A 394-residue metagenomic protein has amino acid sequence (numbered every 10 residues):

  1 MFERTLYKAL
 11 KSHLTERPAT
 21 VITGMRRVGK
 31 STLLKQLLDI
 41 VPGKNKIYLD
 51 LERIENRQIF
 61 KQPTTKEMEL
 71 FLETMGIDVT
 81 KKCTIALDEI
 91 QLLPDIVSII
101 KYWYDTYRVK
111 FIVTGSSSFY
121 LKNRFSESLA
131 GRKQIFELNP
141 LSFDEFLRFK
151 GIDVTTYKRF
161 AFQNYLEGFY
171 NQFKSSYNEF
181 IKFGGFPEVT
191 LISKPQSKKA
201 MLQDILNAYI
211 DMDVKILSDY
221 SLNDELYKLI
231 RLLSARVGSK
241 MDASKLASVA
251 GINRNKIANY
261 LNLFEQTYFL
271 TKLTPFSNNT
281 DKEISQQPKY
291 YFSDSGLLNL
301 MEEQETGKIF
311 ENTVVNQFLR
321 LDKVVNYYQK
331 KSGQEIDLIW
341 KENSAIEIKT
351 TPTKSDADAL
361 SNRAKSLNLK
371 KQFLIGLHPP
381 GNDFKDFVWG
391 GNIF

Functional and structural regions predicted by a protein language model:
M1-L14: Pre-Walker A adenine-sensing motif
I22: Hydrophobic anchor at the beta1->P-loop junction of P-loop NTPases
K30: Conserved lysine of the Walker
L33, L37: Hydrophobic positions on the alpha1 helix immediately C-terminal to the Walker A/P-loop
I47, T190-S344: Accessory nucleic acid-recognition modules appended to NTPase machines
L49-K81: Short glycine-rich substrate-engagement loop in P-loop NTPases that contacts/grips substrate
A86, K110-S116, E137: Structural recognition of the conserved hydrophobic beta-strand(s) that form the central parallel beta-sheet of P-loop
R124-I230, S234-A235: Interdomain motor-coupling "hinge/lid" segment immediately C-terminal to the ATP-binding subdomain of NTP-driven enzymes
